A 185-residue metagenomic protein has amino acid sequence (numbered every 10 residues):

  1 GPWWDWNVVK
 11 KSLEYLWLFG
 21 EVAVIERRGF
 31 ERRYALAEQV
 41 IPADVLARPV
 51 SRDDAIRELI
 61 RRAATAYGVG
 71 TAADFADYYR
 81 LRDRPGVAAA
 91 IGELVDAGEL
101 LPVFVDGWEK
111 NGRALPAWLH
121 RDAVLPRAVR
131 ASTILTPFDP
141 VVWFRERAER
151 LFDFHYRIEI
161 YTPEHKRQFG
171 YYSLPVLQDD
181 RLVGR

Functional and structural regions predicted by a protein language model:
G1-R185: Long, charged, low-complexity, helical-prone intrinsically disordered regions
